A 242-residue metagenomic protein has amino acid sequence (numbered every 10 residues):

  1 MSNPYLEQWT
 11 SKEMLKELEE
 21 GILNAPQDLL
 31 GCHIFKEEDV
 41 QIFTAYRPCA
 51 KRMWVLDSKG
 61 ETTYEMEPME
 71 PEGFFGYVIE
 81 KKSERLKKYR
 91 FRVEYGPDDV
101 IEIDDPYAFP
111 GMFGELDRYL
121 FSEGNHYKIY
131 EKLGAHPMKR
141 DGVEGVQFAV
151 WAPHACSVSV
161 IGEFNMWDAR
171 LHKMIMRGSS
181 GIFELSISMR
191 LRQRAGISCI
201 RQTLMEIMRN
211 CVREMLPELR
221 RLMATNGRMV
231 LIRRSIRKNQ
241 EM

Functional and structural regions predicted by a protein language model:
M1-E38, E61, E70-H154, M166-A169 (+1 more regions): The feature marks proteins involved in alpha-glucan
N24-P26, T44-C49: Ordered, small/hydrophobic-rich secondary-structure cores
Q41-F43, K51-W54, T62-E65: Active-site-flanking structural segment that lines cofactor/substrate pockets
Y46-M53, W151-V158: Short proline/glycine-enriched turn/loop motifs at strand-loop junctions of beta-rich domains
R47, K59, F164: A broadly conserved detector of short glycine/acidic/proline-rich loop/turn motifs that flank catalytic sites and bind
V55-D57, V160-G162: Conserved aromatic beta-strand anchor motif in extracellular beta-sandwich/beta-rich domains
